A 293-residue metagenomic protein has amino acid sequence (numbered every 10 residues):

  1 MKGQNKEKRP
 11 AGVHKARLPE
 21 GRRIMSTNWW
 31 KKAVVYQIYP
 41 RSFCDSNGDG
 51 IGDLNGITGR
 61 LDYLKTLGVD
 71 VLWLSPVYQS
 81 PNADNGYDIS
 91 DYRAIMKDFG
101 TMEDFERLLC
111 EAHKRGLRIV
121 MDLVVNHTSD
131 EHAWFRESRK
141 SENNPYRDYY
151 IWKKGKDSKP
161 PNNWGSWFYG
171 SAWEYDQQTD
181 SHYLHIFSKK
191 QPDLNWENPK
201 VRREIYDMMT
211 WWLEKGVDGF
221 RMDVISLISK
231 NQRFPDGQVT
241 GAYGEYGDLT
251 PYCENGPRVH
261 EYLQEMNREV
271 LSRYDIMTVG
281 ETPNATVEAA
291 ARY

Functional and structural regions predicted by a protein language model:
R9: Cationic, low-complexity basic patches in intrinsically disordered or flexible, solvent-exposed regions
K15-I24: Short, Lys/Arg-enriched N-terminal segments with co-localized hydrophobic residues within the first ~10-30 amino acids
M25-T210, E214, L227-A285: Acidic/aromatic-lined carbohydrate-recognition and catalytic surfaces of CAZymes acting on diverse glycans
L72, F220-M222: Hydrophobic residues within beta-strands of alpha/beta enzymes
V217: Conserved protein kinase catalytic-loop anchor
E288-R292: Catalytic cores of alpha/beta
